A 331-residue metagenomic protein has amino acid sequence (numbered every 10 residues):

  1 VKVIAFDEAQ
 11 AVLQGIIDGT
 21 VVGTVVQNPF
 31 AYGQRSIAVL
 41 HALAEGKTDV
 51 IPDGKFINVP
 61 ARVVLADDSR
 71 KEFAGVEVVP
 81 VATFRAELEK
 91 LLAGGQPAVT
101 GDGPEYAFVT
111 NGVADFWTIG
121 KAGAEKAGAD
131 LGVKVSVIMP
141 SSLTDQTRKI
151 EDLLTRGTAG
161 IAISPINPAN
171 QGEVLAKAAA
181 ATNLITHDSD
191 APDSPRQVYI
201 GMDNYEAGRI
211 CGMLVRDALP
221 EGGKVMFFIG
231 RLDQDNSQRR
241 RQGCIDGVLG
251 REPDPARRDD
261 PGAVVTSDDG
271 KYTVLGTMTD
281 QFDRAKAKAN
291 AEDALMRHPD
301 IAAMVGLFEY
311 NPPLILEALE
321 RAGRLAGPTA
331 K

Functional and structural regions predicted by a protein language model:
V1-K331: A residue-level marker of the well-folded mature domains of exported/periplasmic proteins
